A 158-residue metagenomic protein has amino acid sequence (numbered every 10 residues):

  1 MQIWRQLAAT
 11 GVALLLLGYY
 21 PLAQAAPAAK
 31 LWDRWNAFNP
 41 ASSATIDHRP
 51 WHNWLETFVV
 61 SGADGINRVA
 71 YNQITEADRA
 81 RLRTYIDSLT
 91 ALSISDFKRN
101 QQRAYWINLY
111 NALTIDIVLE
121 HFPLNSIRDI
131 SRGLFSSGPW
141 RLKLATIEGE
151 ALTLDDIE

Functional and structural regions predicted by a protein language model:
M1-G11: Bacterial N-terminal signal peptides that target proteins for export
T10-Y19: Bacterial N-terminal signal peptides
P21-A25: Sec/Tat signal peptide C-region and signal peptidase I cleavage site
A26-E158: Interaction/scaffold regions that mediate signaling and macromolecular assembly across diverse proteins
